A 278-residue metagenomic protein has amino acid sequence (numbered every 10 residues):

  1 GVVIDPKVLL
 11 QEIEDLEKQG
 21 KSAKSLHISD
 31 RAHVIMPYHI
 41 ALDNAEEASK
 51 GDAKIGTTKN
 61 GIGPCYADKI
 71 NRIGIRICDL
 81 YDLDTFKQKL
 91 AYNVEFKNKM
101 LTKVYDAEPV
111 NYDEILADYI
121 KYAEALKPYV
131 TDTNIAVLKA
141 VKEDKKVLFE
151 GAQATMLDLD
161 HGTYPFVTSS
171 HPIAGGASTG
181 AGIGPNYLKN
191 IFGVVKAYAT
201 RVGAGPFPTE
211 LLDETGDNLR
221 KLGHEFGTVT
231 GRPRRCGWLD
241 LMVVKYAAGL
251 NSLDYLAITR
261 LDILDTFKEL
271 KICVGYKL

Functional and structural regions predicted by a protein language model:
G1-L278: Non-transmembrane, aqueous-exposed alpha-helical and coiled segments at domain scale
